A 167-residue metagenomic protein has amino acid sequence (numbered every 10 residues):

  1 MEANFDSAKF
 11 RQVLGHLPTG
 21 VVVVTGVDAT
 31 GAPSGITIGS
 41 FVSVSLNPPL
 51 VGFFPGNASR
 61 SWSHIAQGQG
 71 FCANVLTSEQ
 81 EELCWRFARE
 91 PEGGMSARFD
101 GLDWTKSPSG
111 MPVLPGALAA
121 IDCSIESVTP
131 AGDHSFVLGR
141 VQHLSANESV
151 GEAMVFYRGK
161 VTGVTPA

Functional and structural regions predicted by a protein language model:
M1-A167: Basic, polyanion-binding surface patches
